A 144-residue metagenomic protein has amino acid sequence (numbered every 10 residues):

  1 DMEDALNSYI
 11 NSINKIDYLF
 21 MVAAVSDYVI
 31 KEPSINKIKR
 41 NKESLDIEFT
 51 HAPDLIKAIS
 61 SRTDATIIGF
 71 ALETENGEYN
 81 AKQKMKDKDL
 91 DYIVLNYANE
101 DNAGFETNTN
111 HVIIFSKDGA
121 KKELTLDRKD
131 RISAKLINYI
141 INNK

Functional and structural regions predicted by a protein language model:
D1-L72, N76-K144: A cross-family phosphate/adenosyl-ligand binding-site feature
